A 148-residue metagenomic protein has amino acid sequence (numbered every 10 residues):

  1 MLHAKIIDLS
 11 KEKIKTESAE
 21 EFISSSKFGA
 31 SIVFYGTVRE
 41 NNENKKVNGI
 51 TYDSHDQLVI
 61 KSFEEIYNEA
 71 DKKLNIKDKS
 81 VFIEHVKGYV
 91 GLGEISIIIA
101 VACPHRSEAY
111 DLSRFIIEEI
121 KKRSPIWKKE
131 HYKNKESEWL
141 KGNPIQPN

Functional and structural regions predicted by a protein language model:
M1-I95, A102-R114, E118-N148: N-terminal, polar/charged subdomain of small-to-medium soluble alpha/beta proteins
